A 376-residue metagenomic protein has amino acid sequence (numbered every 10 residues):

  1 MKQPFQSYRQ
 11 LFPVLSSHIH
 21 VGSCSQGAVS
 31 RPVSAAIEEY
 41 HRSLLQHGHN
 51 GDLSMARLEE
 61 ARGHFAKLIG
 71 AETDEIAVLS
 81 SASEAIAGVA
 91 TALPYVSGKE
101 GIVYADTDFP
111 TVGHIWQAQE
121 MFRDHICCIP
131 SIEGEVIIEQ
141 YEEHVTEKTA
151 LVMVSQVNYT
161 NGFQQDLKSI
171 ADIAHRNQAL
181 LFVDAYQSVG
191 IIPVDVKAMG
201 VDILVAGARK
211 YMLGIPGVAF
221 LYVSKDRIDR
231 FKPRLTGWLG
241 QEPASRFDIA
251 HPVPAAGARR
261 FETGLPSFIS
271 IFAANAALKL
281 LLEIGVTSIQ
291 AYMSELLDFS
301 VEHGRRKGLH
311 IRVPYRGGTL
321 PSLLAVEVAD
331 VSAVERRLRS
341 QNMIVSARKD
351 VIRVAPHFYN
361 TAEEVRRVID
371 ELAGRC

Functional and structural regions predicted by a protein language model:
M1-C376: Pyridoxal 5′-phosphate
